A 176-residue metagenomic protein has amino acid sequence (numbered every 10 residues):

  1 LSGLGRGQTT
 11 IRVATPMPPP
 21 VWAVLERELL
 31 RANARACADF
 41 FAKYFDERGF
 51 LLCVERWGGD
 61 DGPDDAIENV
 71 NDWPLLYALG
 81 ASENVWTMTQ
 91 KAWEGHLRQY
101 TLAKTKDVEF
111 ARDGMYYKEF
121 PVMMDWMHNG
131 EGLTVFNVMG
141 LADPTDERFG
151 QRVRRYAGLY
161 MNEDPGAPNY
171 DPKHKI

Functional and structural regions predicted by a protein language model:
L1-I176: Glycan-recognition and catalytic cores of secretory/periplasmic carbohydrate-active enzymes
